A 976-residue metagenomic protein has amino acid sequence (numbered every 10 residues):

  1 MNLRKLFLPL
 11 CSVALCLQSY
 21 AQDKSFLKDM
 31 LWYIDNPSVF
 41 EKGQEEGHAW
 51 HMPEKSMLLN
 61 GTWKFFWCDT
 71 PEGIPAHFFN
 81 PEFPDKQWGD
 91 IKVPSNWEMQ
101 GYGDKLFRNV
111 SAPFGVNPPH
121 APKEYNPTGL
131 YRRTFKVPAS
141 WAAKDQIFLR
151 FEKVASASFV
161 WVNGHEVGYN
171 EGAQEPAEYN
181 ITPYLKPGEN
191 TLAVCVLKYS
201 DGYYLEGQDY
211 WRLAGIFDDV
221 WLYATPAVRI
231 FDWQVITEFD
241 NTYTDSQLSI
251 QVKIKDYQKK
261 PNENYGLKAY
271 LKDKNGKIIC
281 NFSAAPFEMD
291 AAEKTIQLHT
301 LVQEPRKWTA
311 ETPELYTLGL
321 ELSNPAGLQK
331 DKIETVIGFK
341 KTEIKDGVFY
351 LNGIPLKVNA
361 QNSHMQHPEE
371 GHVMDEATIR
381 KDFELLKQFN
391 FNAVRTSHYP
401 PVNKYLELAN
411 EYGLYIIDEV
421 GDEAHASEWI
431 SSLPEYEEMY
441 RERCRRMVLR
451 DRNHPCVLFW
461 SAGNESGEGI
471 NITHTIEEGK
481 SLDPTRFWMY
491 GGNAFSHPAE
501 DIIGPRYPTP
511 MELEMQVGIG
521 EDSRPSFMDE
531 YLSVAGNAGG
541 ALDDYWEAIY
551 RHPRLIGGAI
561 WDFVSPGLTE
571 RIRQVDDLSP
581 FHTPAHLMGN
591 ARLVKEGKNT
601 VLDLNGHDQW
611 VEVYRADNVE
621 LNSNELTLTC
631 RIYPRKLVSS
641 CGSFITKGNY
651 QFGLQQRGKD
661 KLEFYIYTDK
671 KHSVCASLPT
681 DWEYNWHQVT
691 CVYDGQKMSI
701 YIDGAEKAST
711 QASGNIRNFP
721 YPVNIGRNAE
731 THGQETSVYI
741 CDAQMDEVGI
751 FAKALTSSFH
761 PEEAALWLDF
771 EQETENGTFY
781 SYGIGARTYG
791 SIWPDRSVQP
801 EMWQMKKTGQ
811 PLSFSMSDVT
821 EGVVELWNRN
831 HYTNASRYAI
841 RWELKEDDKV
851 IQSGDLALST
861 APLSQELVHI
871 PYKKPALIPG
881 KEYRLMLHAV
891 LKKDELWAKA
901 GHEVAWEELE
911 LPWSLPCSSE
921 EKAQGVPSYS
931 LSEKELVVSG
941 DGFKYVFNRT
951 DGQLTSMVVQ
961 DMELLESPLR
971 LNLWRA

Functional and structural regions predicted by a protein language model:
Q22-R150, Y204-Q208, L213-I216, Q574-D576 (+9 more regions): Extended carbohydrate-recognition surfaces in non-catalytic/accessory domains of CAZymes and lectin-like proteins
F26, E45, A49-W50, F66-C68 (+9 more regions): Accessory beta-strand-rich segments of carbohydrate-active enzymes
D29, H51-P75, E82, K92-V93 (+7 more regions): Substrate-binding clefts and catalytic carboxylate motifs of secreted carbohydrate-active enzymes
P94-F151, A155-N163, G168-E171, G202-Y204 (+5 more regions): Active-site-adjacent substrate/metal-binding segments within catalytic domains of carbohydrate-active enzymes
M99, D104, P113-A121, E171-E175 (+9 more regions): An acidic-aromatic loop/edge-strand motif
M99, K198, T309, P871-G880 (+2 more regions): Beta-strand/loop-rich accessory regions of lumenal/periplasmic or secreted enzymes, predominantly carbohydrate-active
F383-L386, A393-I572, A765, D769 (+1 more regions): Substrate-binding/catalytic cleft of secreted carbohydrate-active enzymes, primarily glycoside hydrolases
Q574-T774: Extracellular glycan-associated modules
